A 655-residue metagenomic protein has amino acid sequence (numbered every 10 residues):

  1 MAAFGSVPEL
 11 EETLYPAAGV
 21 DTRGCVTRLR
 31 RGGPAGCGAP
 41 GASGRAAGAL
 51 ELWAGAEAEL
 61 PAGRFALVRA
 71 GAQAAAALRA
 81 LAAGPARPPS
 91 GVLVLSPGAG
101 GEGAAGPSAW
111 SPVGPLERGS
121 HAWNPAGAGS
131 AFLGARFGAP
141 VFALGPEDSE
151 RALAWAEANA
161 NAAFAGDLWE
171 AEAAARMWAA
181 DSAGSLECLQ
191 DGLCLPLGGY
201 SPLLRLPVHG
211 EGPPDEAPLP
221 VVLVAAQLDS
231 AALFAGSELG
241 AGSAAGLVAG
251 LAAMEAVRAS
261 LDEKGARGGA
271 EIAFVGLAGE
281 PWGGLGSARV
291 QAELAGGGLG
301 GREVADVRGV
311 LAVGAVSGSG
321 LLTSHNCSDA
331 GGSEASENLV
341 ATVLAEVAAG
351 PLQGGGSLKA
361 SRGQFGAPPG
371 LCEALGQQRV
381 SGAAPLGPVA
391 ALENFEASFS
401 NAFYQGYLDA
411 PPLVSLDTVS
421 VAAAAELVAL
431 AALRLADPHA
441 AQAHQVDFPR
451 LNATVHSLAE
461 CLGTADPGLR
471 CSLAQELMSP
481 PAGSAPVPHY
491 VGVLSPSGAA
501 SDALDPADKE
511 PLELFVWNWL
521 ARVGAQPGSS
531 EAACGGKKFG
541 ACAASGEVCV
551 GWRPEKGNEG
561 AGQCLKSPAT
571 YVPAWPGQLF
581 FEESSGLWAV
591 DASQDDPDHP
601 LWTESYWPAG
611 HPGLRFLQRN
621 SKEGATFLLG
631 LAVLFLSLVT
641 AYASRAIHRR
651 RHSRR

Functional and structural regions predicted by a protein language model:
M1-R655: Secretory-pathway/membrane protein signature
